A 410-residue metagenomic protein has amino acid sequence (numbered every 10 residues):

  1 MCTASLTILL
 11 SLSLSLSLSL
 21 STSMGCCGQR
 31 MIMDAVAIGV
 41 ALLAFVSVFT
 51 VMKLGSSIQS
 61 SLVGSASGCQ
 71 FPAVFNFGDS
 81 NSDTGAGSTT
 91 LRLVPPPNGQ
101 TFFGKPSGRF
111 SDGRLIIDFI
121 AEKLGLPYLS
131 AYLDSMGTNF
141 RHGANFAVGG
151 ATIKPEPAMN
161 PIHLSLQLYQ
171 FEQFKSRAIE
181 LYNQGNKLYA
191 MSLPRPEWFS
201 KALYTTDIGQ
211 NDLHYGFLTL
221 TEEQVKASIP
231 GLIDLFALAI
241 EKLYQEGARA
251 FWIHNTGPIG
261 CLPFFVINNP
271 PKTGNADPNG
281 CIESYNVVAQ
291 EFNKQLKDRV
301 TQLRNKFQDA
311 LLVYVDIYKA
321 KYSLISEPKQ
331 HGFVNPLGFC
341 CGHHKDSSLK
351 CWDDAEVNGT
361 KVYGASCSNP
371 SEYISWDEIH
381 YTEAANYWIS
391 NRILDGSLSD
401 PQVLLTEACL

Functional and structural regions predicted by a protein language model:
C2-L6, L20-F71, L398-L410: Terminal membrane/secretory targeting segments in land-plant proteins
L12-L20: Compositionally biased, intrinsically disordered low-complexity segments enriched in Pro/Arg/Gln/His
G55-N76, Y128-S135, P263, K306-F307 (+3 more regions): Plant P/S/T-rich low-complexity glycomodules
Q70-A73, R141-H142, F199-L203, E246-A250 (+2 more regions): Loop/turn elements at helix/coil->beta-strand transitions in domains of secreted/extracellular proteins
V74-G87, T152: Catalytic nucleophile-elbow at a beta strand-turn-alpha helix junction centered on a G-D-S/GDSL motif, marking
L91, N255-E283, V287, D298 (+3 more regions): Mobile gating loops/cap/lid regions near enzyme active sites that modulate substrate access
P96, Q100-P230, D234: Conserved SGNH/GDSL esterase-like catalytic core that processes O-acyl groups on lipids and polysaccharides
K123, L238-A250, E291-L312: A structural motif corresponding to the C-terminal end of an alpha-helix and its immediate exit/capping segment
